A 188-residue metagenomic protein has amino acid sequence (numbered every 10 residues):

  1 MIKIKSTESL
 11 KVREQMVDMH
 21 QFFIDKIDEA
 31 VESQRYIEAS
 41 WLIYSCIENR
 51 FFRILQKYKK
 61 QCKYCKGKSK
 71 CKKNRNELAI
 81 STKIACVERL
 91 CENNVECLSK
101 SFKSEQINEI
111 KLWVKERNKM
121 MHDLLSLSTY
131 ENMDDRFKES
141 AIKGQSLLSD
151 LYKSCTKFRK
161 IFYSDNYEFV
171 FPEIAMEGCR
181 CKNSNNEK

Functional and structural regions predicted by a protein language model:
M1-I37: Charged alpha-helical initiation segments
F22, Q34, E38-W41, T82-A85 (+1 more regions): Generic recognition of short, well-ordered alpha-helical interface segments
F23-K26, L42, R136: Short, hydrophobic/aromatic alpha-helical segments in well-folded domains
D28, S33-Q56: Short, hydrophobic, well-ordered secondary-structure elements
R50-C62, R117-M120, L124: Amphipathic alpha-helical interaction segments
Q56-N108, L127, Y152-F158: Flexible secondary-structure boundary motifs
C97-M176, C181: Charge-enriched, short contiguous segments at helix-coil
S184-N185: Membrane topogenic/interface segments and analogous intrinsically disordered interaction regions
